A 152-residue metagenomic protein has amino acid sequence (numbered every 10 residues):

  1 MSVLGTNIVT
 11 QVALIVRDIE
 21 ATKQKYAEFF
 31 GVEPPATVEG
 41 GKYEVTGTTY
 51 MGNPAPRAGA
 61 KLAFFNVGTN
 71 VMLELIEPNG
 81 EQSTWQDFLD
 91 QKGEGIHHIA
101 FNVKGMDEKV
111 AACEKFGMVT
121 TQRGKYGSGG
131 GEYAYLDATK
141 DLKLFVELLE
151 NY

Functional and structural regions predicted by a protein language model:
L4-N7, I15-T69, E108-K140: Core segments of cupin and vicinal oxygen chelate
V9-R17, A63-V71, F88-G105: Vicinal oxygen chelate
A13-L14, F65-N66, E74-P78, A100 (+3 more regions): A structural feature that tracks compact, well-ordered secondary-structure segments with a strong bias toward
G80-Q82: Short, surface-exposed beta-strand-loop junctions and turns on beta-sheet-rich folds
W85: Zn2+-dependent peptidoglycan hydrolase active-site motif and core
G95-H97, E132, L142: A short pocket-lining beta-strand/turn micro-motif at the edge of beta-sheets
